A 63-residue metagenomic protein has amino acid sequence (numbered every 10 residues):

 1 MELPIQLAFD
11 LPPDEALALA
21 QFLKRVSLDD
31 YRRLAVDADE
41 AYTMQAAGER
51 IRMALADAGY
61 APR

Functional and structural regions predicted by a protein language model:
M1-R63: Positively charged, low-complexity terminal tracts and the immediately adjacent first secondary-structure elements
